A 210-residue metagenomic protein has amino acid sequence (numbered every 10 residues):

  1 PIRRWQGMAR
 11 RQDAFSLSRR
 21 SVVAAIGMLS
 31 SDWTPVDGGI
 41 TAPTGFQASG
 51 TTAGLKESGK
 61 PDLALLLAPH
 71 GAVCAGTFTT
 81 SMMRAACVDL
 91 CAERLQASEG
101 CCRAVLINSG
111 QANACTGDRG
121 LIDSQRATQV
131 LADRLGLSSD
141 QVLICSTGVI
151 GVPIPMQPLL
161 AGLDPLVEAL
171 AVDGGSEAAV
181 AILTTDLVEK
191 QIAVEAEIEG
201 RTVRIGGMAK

Functional and structural regions predicted by a protein language model:
R10, F15-S81: N-terminal amphipathic/basic leader segments beginning at the initiator methionine
L63-P69, A92, L106, V194-I198 (+1 more regions): Short beta-strand elements
H70, E93, G110-A112, T147-V149: Short, ordered loop/turn segments at secondary-structure junctions
V73, F78-E99, L183-I198, V203: Glycine-rich oxoanion-binding loops at beta->alpha junctions
R103-G110, Q141-T147: Glycine- and acidic-rich phosphate- and metal-coordinating loops
L106-L135: Alpha-helical support elements that line or immediately flank enzyme active sites and cofactor-binding pockets
Q125-A209: Glycine-rich, mobile lid/loop segments that gate access to catalytic sites or pores
